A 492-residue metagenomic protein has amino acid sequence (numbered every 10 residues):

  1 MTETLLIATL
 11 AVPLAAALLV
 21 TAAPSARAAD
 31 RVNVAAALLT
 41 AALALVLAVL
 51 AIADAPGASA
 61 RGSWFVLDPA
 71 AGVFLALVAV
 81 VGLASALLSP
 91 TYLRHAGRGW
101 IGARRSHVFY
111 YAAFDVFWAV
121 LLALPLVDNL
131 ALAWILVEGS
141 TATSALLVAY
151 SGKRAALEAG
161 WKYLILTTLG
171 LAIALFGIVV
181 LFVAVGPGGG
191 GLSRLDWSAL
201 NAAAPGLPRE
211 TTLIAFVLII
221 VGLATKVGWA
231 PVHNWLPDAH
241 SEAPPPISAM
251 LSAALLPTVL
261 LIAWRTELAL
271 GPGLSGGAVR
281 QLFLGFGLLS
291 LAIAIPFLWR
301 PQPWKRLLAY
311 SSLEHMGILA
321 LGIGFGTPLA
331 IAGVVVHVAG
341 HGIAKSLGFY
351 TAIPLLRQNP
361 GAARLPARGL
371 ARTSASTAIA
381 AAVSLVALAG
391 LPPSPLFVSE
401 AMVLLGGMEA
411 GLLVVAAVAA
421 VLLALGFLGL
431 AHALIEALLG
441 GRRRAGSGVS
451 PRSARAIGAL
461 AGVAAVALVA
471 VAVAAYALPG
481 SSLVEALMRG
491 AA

Functional and structural regions predicted by a protein language model:
T2-A112, S481-R489: Transmembrane helix-loop-helix hairpins at membrane boundaries of multipass inner-membrane proteins
T9-L10, V20, V227, H233 (+2 more regions): Hydrophobic alpha-helical transmembrane segments of integral membrane proteins, especially lipid-exposed positions
L10, L14, V34-A44, A79 (+5 more regions): Alpha-helical transmembrane segments
R27-A37, E158-G170, S374-A378, A454-V463: Alpha-helical transmembrane segments and their helix-start/interface "positive-inside/aromatic belt" motifs in integral
L43-A51, L175-V183, L391, V471-A477: C-terminal TM-helix exit segments that contain a strictly Trp-centered aromatic cap at the helix terminus
A84-R94, A119-A131, T143-A401, L405-E436: Hydrophobic transmembrane alpha-helices and their helix-loop junctions in integral membrane proteins
S193-W197, A243-P245, S374-S376, F427-A492: Cytoplasmic/organellar membrane-interface segments at the starts of transmembrane helices in multi-pass inner-membrane
